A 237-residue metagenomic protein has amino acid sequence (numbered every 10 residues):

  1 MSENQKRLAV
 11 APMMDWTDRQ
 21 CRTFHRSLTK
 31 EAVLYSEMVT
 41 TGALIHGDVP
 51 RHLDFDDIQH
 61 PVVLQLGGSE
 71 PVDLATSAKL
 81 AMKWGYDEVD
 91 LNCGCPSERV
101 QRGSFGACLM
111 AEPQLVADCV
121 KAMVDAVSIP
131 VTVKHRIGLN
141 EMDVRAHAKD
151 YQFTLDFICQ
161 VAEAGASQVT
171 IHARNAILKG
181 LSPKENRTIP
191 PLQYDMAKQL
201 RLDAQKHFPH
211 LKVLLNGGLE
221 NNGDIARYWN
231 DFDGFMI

Functional and structural regions predicted by a protein language model:
M1-I237: Flavin-dependent oxidoreductase catalytic cores
